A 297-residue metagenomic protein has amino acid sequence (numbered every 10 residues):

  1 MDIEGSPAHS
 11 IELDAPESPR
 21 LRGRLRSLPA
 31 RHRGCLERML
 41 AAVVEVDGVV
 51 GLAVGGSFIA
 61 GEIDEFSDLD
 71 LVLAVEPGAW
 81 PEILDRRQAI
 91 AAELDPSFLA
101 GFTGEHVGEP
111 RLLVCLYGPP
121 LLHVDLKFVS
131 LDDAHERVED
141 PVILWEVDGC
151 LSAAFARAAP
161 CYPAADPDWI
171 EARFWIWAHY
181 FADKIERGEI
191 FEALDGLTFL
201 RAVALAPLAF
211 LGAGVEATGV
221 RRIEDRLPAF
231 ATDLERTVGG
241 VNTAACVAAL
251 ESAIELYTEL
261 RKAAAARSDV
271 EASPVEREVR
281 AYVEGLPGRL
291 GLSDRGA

Functional and structural regions predicted by a protein language model:
D2-E4, I11-S18, A158-A297: Conserved nucleotidyltransferase catalytic core and NTase-mimicking acidic/glycine-rich helix/loop elements in nucleic
S18-D47, F58-A60, F66, L73-L126: Metal-dependent nucleotidyltransferase catalytic core
L40-V44, L52, L200: Hydrophobic C-terminal alpha-helix "anchor/cap" residues
G51-V54, F128: Hydrophobic/anchoring residues in structured secondary elements
D64-S67, V138-E139: Short aromatic-enriched loop/helix-cap "lid" or pocket-rim segments at secondary-structure transitions that line
P119-G149: Hydrophobic alpha-helical segments and helix pairs
V138-W169: A short, charged helix-loop
